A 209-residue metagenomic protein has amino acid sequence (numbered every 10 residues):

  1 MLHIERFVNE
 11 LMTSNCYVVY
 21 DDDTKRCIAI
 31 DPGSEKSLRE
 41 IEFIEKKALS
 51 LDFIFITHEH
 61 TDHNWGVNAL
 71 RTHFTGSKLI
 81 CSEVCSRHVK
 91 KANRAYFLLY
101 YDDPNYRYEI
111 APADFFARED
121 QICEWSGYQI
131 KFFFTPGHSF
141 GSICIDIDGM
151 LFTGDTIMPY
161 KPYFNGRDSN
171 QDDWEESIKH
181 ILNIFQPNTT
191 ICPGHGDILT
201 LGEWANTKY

Functional and structural regions predicted by a protein language model:
M1-H3, Y101-N105, G127-I130: Short Pro/Gly-enriched beta-strand edge/turn motifs at strand-loop
M1-K47, C144-G154: Conserved beta-strand hairpin/beta-sheet module of binuclear metal-dependent hydrolase folds, prominently
F7, V19, Q121-G127: Short acidic-hydrophobic surface loop/beta-edge motif
Y17, F115, D120-Q121, I143 (+1 more regions): Residue-level detector of beta-strand structural context in well-folded domains
C27-D31, F53-I56, F132-F134: Short catalytic-loop micro-motif centered on adjacent basic/acidic residues
I28, F55, L79, F152-T153 (+1 more regions): Residue-level marker for buried hydrophobic side chains located in beta-strands that build the well-ordered beta-sheet
S34-I122: Active-site HxH/HxHxD metal-binding segment of metal-dependent hydrolases
E35, A95-F97, Q129-Y209: Metallo-beta-lactamase
